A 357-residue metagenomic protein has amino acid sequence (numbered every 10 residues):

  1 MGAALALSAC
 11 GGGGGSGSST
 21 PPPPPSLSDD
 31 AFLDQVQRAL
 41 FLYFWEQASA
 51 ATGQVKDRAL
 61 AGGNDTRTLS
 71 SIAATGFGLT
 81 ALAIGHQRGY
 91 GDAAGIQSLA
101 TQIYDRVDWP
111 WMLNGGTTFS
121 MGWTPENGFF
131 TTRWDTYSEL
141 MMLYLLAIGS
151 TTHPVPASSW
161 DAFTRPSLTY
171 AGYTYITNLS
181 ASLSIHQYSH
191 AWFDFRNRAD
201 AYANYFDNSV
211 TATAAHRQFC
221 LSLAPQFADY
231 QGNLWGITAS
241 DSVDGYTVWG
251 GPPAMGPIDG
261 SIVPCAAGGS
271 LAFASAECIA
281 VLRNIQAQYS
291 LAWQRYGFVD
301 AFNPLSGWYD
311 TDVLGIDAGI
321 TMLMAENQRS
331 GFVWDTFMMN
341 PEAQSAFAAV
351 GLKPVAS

Functional and structural regions predicted by a protein language model:
M1-C10: N-terminal export signals
G11-G15: Bacterial signal peptide processing site
G17-P23: Ser/Thr-rich, Pro/Gly/Ala-heavy low-complexity intrinsically disordered linkers and tails of secreted extracellular
P23-S357: Ser/Thr/Asn(+Pro)-rich, low-complexity disordered segments
